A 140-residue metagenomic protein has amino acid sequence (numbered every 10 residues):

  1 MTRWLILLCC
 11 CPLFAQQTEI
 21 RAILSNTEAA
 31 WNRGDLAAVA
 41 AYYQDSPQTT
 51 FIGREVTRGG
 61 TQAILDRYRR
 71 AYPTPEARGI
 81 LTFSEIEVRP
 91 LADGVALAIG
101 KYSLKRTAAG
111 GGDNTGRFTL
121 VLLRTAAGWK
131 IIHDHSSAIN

Functional and structural regions predicted by a protein language model:
M1-R3: N-terminal hydrophobic targeting signals that begin at the initiator methionine
L5-Y42, A63, K130: Short, low-complexity N-terminal intrinsically disordered segments enriched in polar/charged residues
E19, E28-W31, V56, G60 (+2 more regions): Extracytoplasmic/periplasmic, Sec-exported soluble proteins
L36-G94, S103, G111: A solvent-exposed, acidic/Ser-Thr-rich amphipathic alpha-helical stretch
F83-E85, I99, I131: Hydrophobic residues on conserved beta-strands that form the core of alpha/beta folds
V88-A96, L122-G128: A short, structured loop/turn motif at beta-sheet edges
L104-A108, L122: Beta-strand elements of well-folded, non-transmembrane domains
T115-N140: Short beta-strand edge/turn micro-motifs at domain boundaries
